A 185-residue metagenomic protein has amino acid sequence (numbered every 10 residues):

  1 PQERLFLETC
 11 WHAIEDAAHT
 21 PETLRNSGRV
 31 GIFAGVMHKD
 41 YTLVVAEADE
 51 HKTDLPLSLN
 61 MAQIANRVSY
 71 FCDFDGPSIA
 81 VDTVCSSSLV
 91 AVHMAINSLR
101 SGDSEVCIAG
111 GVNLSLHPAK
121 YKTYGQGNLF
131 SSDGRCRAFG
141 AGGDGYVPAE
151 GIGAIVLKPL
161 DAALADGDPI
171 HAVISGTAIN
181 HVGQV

Functional and structural regions predicted by a protein language model:
P1-V185: Condensing-enzyme catalytic core of the thiolase-fold
